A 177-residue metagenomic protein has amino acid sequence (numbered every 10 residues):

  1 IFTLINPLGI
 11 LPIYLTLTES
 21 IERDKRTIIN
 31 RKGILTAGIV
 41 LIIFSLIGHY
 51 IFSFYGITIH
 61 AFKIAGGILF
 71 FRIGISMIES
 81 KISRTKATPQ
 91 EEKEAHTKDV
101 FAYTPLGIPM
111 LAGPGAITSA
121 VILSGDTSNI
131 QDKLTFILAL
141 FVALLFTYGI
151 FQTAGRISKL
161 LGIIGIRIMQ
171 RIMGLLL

Functional and structural regions predicted by a protein language model:
I1-I10, I59-L69, T135-T147: Structural signature of hydrophobic alpha-helical transmembrane segments
I1-I43: Juxtamembrane transmembrane-helix termini in multi-pass membrane transport proteins
F2, L11-T18, T104-P109, I117-D126: Generic transmembrane alpha-helix signature in multi-pass membrane proteins, especially transporters/channels
E22-L35, I130-F141, I168: Membrane-interface alpha-helices at helix entry/exit sites of multi-pass transporters
T27-K81: Membrane helix-loop-helix hairpins that form the core translocation module of multi-pass transporters
I42-G48, L106-I122, L176-L177: Hydrophobic alpha-helical transmembrane segments in multi-pass integral membrane proteins
G56-H60, G149, G155-M169: Membrane interface segments of multi-pass transport proteins and intramembrane proteases
S76-I108: Alpha-helical multi-pass membrane helix bundles of inner-membrane/thylakoid proteins, especially permease cores
